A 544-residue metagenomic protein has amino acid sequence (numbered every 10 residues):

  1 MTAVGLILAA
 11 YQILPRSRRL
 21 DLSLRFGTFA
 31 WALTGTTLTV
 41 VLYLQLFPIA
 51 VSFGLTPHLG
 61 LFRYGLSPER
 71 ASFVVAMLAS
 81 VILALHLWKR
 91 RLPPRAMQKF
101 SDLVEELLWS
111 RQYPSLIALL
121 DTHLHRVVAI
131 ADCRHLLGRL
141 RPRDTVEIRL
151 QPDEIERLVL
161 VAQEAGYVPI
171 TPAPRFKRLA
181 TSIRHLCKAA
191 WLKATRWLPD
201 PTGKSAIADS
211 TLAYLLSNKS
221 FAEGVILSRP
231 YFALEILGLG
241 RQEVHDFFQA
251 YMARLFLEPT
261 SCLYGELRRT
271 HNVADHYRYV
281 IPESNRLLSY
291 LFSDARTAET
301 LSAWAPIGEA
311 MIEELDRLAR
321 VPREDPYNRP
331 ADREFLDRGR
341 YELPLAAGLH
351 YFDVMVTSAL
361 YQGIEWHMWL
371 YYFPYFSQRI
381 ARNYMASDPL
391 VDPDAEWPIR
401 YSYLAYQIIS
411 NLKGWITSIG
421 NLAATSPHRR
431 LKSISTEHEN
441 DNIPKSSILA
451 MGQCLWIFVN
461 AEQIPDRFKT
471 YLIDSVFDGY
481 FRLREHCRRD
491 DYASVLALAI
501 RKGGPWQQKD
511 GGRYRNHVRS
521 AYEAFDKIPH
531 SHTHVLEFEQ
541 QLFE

Functional and structural regions predicted by a protein language model:
M1-L55, A76-K89: Transmembrane alpha-helix detector for multi-pass membrane proteins
V51-P68: Extended charged low-complexity segments that act as oligomerization/scaffolding linkers
R63-P93, E105-W109: Alpha-helical membrane-embedded segments
L87-E544: Short basic (Lys/Arg) and small-residue
